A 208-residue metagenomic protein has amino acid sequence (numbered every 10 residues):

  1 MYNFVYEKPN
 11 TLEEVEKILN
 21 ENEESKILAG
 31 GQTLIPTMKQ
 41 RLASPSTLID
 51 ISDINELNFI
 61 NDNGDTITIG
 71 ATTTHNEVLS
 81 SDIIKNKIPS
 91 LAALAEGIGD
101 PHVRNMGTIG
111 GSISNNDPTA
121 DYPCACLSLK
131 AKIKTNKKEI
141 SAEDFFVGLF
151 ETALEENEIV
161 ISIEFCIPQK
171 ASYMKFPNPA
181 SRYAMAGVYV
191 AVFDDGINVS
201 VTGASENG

Functional and structural regions predicted by a protein language model:
M1-G208: C-terminal structural segment of proteins
